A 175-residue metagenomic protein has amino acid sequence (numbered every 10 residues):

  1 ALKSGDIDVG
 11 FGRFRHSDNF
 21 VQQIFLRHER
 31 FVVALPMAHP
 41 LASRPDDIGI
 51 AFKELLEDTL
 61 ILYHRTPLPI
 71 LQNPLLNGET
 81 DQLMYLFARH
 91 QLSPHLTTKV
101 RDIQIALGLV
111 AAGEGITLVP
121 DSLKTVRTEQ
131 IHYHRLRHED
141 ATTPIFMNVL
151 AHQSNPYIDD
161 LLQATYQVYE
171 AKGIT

Functional and structural regions predicted by a protein language model:
A1-M37, S43-R44, A106, A111 (+1 more regions): Short beta-strand-centered segments that line the small-molecule binding cleft or hinge of alpha/beta clamshell
K3-I7, R13, N73-H132: Hydrophobic hinge/microswitch elements
F14-R15, M37, R65-P67, D121-L123: Short secondary-structure boundary segments
F20-R65, P156-D159: Flexible hinge/capping segments at coil-to-helix
Q22-F25, A51-K53, L86-A88, L123-T125 (+1 more regions): Short secondary-structure boundary/capping segments
G49-I50, D58-H90, N155-D159, K172: Secondary-structure junction motif
E114, H132-T175: A late-sequence structural motif
